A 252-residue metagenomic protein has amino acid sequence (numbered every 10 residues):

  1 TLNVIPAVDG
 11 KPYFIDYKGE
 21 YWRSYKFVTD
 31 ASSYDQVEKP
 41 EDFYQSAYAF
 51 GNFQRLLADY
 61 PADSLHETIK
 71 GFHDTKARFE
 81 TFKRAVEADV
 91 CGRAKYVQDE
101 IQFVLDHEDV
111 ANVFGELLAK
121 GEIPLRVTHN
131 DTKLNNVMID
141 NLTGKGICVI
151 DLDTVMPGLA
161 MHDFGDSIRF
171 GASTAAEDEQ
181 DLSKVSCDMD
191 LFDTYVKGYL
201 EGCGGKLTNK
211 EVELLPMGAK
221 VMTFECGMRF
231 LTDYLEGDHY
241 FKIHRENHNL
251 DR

Functional and structural regions predicted by a protein language model:
T1-R84, P157-M161, G171-A172, A176-V185 (+2 more regions): Conserved ATP-binding subdomain of kinase catalytic cores across diverse folds
V28-Y44, D59-H129, L134-C148, V221 (+1 more regions): ATP-dependent phospho-/nucleotidyl transfer catalytic cores
A49, K220-M228: Core structural elements
N52, F103-D106, V110, T194 (+1 more regions): Amphipathic alpha-helical segments that form well-ordered structural scaffolds and often line/cohere around active
V86, E225-R252: ATP/Mg2+ or Mg2+-diphosphate-binding catalytic cores that bind nucleotide phosphates or diphosphates via glycine-rich
H129, G202-G204, T232: Catalytic cores of nucleotide-enabled group-transfer and carboxylate-activating enzymes in metabolic and assembly-line
I139-K206, Y240-N249: Active-site Asp-x-Gly
C148, E211-P216: Beta-strand segments within the central parallel beta-sheet cores of soluble alpha/beta enzyme folds
